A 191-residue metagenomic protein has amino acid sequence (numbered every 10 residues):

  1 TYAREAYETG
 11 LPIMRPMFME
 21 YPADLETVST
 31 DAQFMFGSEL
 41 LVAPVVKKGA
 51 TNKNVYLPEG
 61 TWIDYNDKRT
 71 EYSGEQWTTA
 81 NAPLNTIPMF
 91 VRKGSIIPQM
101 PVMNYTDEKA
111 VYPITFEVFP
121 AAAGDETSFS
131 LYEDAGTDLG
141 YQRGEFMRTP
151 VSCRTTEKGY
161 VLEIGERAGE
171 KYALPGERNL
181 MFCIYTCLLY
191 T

Functional and structural regions predicted by a protein language model:
T1-V161, G165-C187: Catalytic core of carbohydrate-active enzymes
Y190-T191: Conserved small/polar residues in nucleotide/adenosyl-binding loops
